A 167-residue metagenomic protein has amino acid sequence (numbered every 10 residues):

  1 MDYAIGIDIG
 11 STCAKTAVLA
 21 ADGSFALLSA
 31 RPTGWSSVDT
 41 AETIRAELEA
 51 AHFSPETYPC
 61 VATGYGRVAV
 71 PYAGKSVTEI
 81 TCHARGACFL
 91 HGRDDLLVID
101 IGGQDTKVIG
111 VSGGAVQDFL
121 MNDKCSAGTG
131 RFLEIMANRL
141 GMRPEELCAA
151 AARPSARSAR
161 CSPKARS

Functional and structural regions predicted by a protein language model:
M1-C82: N-terminal glycine/serine-rich phosphate-binding loop of ATP-dependent small-molecule kinases, especially carbohydrate
M1-D2, T12-A14, P55-T57, G92-L96 (+2 more regions): Short coil/turn connectors at secondary-structure junctions
V18-A20, C161, S167: Helical "lid/coupling" subdomains associated with nucleotide-phosphate turnover
T33, R45-H52, H91, D95 (+2 more regions): Structural signal for hydrophobic packing residues in well-ordered secondary-structure cores of soluble enzyme domains
S37-A41, R85-D95, G128-R131, I135: Short, charged, surface-exposed secondary-structure boundary motifs
V38, D100, C161-P163: Conserved mixed alpha/beta catalytic, RNA-binding, or beta-rich assembly cores of soluble enzyme, regulatory
G66-G102, K107-G114: Conserved phosphate-binding catalytic cores of ATP/NTP-utilizing and phosphoryl-transfer enzymes
G113-A159, K164: Glycine-rich phosphate-binding loop plus the immediately following alpha-helix
